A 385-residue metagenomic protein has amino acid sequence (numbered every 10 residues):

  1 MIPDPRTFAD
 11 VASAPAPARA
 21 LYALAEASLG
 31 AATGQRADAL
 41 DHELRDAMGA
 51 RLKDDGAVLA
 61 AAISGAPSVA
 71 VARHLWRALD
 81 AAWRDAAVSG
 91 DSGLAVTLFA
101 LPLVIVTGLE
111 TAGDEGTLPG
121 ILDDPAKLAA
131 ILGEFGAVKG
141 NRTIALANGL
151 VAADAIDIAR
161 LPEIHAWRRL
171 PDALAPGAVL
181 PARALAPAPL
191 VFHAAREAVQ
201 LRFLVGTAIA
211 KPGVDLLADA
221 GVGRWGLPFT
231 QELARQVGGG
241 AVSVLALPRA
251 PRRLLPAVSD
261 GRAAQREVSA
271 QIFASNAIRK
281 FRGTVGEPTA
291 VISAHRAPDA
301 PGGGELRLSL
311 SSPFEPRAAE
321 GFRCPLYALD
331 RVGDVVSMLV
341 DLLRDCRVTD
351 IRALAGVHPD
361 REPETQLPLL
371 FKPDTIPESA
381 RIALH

Functional and structural regions predicted by a protein language model:
M1-A78: Charged, amphipathic alpha-helical stretches
A32-T33, A37, A47, R51-L52 (+10 more regions): Intrinsically disordered, low-complexity acidic/Q/S/K-rich activation/interaction tracts characteristic
V58, L75-G108: Terminal low-complexity "docking" segments
E110-P359: Extended, non-transmembrane interaction/recognition domains
P359-P368, K372: Short cysteine-rich clusters marking metal-coordination/redox-active sites
T375-H385: Cysteine-rich micro-motifs
